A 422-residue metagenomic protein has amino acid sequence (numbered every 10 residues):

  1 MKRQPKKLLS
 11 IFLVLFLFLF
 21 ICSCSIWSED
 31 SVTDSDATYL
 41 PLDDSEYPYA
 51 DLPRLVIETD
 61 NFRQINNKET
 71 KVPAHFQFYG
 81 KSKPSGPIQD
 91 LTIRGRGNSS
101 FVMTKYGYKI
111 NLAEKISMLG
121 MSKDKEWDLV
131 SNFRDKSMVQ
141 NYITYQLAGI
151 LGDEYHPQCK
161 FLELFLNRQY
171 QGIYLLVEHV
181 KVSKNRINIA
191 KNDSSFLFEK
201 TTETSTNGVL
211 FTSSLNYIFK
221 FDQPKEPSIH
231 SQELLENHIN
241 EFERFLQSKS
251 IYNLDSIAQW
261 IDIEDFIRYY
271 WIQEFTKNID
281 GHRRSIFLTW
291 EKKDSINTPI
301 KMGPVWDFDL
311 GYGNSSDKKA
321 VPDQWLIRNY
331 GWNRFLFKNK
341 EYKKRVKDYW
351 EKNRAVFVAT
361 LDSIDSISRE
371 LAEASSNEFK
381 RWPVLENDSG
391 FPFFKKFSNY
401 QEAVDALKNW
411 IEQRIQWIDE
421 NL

Functional and structural regions predicted by a protein language model:
K2-F12: Bacterial N-terminal signal peptides that target proteins for export
F12-C22: Bacterial N-terminal signal peptides
I21-S45: Bacterial Sec-dependent N-terminal signal peptides
L52, R63-I65, G86-L91, S99 (+4 more regions): Middle-to-C-terminal accessory/interaction subdomains
V72-S131: Conserved oxyanion/phosphate-binding beta-strand-loop segments in alpha/beta enzyme cores
N111, K115-S117, S131-N132, D153-P157 (+1 more regions): Internal "kinase-insert"/substrate-recognition segments embedded within catalytic cores of ATP-dependent enzymes
F133-E154: A conserved alpha-helical element in kinase catalytic cores
L151-E163, N278: Short, well-structured beta-strand/strand-turn elements
